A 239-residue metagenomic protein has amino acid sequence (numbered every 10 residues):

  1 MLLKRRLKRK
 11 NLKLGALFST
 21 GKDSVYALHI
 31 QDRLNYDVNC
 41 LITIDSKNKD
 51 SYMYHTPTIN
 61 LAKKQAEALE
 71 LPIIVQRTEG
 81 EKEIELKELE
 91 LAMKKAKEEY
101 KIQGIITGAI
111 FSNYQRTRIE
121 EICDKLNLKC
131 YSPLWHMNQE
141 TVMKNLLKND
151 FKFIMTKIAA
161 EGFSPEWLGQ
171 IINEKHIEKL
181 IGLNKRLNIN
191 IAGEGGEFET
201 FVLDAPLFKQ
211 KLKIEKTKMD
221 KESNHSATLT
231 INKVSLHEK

Functional and structural regions predicted by a protein language model:
L2-K239: Nucleotide-activated chemistry modules centered on ATP-dependent adenylation/adenylyltransferase
